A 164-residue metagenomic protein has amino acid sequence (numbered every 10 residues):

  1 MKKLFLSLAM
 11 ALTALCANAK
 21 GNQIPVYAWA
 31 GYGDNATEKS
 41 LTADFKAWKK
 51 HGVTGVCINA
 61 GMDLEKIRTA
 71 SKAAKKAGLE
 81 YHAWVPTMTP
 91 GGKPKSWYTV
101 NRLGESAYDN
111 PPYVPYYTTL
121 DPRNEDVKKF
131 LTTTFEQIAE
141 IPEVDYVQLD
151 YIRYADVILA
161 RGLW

Functional and structural regions predicted by a protein language model:
M1-L4: Positively charged n-region of N-terminal signal peptides that target proteins for export
A9-N18: Hydrophobic h-region of N-terminal signal peptides that target proteins for export in Gram-negative bacteria
K20-T42: Boundary/entry segment of secreted carbohydrate-active catalytic domains
I24-A30, V56-I58, Y81-A83, V147-L149: Hydrophobic faces of well-ordered beta-strands that scaffold small-molecule active sites in alpha/beta enzyme cores
K39-M62, I141-P142: Catalytic domains of carbohydrate-active enzymes, especially glycoside hydrolases
M62-A70: Active-site-adjacent beta->alpha loops and helix N-cap segments on the catalytic face of soluble alpha/beta enzymes
H82-I141, L159: Active-site-adjacent "subsite" loops/lids of carbohydrate-active enzymes
Q148-W164: Active-site-proximal loop/short-helix segments that contain or immediately flank catalytic acid/base residue(s)
